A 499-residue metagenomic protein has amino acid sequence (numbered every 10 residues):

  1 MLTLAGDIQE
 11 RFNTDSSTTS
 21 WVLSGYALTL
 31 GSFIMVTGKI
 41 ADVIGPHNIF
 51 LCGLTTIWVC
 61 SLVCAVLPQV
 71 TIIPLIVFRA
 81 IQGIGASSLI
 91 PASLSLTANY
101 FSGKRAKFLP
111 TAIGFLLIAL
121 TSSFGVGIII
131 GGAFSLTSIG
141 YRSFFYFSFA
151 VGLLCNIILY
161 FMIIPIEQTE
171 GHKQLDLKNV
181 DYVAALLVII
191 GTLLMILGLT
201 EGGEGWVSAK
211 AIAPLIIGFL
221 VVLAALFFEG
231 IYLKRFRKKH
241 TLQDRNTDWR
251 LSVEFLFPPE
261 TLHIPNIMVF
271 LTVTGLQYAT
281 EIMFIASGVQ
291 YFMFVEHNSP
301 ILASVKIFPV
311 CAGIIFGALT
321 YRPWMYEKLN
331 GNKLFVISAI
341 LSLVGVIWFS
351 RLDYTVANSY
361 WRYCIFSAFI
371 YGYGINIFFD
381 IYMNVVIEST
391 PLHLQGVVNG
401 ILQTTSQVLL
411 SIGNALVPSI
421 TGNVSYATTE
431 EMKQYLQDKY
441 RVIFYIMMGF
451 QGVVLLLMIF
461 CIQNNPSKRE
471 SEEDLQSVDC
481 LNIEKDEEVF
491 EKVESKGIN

Functional and structural regions predicted by a protein language model:
M1-G25, F33-I34, L89-I90, L94 (+4 more regions): Extracytoplasmic
L2-T3, N13, S17, K234-I381: Transmembrane core module of solute transporters
S16-S17, K104-L116, L175, P300-I301 (+1 more regions): Loop-to-transmembrane helix entry/capping segments in MFS-fold secondary transporters and related SLC/MFSD carriers
S24-K39, A86, I90-L94, F308-Y321: Central cavity-lining transmembrane alpha-helices of secondary-active solute carriers, predominantly the Major
I34, I40-V183: Helix-loop-helix hairpins in multi-pass membrane proteins, especially solute transporters
I139-T272: Hydrophobic transmembrane-helix bundles of small-molecule transporters
K238-S252, P466-N499: Intrinsically disordered, low-complexity terminal tails of fungal membrane proteins
I387-A427: A late C-terminal transmembrane helix in Major Facilitator Superfamily
